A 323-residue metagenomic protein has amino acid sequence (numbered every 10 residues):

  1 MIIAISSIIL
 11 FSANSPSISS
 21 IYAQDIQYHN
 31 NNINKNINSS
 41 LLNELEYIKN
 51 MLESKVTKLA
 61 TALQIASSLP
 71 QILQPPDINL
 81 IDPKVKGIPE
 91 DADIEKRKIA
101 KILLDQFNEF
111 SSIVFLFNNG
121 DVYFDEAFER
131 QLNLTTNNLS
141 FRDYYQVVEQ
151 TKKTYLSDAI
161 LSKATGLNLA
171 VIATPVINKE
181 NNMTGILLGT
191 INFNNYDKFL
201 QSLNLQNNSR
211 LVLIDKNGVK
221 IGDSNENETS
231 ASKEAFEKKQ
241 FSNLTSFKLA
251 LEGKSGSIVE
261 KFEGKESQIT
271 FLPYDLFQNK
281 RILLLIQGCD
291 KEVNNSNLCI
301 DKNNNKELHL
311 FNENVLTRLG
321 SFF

Functional and structural regions predicted by a protein language model:
F11-E44: N-terminal membrane-insertion alpha helix
I21, Y28, E237-F322: Extracellular/periplasmic juxtamembrane segments that couple receptor/chemosensory ectodomains to their
K35-K153, L203: Extracytoplasmic/periplasmic sensory segments of membrane signal-transduction proteins
I94-F107, N138, I186-A231, S242-T245 (+1 more regions): Solvent-exposed, extracytoplasmic
E109, V122-N194, K198, S202 (+1 more regions): Extracytoplasmic/periplasmic ligand-binding sensor regions of membrane-associated signaling proteins
L116, I177-N178, I214, D275: Core beta-strand residues in small-molecule sensory/regulatory alpha/beta domains
D125-T135, L156, G222-F241: GAF sensory domains
T184-G185, S209, K280-L284: Short beta-strand edge/capping elements of PAS-family sensory modules
